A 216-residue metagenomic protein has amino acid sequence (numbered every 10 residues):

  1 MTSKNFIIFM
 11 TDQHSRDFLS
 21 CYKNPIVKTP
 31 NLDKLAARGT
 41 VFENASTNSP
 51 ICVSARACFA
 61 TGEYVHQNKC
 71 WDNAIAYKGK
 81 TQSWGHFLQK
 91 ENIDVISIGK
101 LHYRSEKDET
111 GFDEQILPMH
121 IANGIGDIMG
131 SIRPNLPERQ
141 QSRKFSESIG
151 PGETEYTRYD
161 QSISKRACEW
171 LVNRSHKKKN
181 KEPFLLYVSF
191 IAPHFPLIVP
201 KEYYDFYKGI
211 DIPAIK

Functional and structural regions predicted by a protein language model:
M1-K216: Formylglycine-dependent sulfatase
